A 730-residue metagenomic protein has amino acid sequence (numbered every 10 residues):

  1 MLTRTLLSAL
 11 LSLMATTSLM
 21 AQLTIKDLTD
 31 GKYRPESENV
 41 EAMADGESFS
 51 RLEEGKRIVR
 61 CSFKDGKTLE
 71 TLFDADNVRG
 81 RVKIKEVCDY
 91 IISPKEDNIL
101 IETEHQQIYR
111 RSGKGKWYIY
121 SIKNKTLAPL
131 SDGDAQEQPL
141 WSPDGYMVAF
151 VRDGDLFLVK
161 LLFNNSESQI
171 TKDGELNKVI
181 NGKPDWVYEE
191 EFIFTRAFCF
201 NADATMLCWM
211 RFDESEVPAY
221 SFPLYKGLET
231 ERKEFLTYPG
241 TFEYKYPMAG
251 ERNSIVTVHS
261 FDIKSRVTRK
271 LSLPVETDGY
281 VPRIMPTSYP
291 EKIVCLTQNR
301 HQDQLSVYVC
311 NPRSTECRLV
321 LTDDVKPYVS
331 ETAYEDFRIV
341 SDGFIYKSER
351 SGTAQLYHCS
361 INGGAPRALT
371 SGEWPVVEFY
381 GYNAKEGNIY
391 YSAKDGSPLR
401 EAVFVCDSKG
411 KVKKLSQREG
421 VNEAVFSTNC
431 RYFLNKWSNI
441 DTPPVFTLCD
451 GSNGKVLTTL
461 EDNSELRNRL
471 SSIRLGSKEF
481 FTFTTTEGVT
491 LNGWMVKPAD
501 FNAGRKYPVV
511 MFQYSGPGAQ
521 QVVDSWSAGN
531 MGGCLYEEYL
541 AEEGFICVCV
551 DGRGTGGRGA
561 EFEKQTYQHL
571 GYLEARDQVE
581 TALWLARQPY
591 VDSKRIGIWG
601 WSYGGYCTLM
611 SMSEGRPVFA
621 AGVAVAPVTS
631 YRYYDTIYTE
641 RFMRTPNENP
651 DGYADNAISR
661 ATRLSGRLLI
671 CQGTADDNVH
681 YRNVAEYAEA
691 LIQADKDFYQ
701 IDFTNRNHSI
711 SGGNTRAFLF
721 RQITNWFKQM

Functional and structural regions predicted by a protein language model:
E36-E41, E47-S48, L52-R60, E70-T71 (+18 more regions): Non-catalytic accessory segments flanking enzyme active sites
E36-V40, I84-I91, K183-A202, R283-I284 (+1 more regions): Signature of short aromatic-glycine-proline-rich micro-motifs recurring in repeat-based ectodomains
S50-K56, S62, I92-K95, I99-R111 (+15 more regions): Beta-strand C-termini and the immediately following turn/loop, strongest in propeller blades
F63-G66, S121-K125, L161-N164, D262-R266 (+4 more regions): Short loop/turn segments that connect beta-strands within beta-propeller blades
K67-I99, E104-Q106, D132-E137, D324-P327: Blade-loop segments of beta-propeller domains
L69, E104-Y109, G113-K116, I170-F198 (+3 more regions): Predominantly five- to eight-bladed beta-propeller fold
R111-F157, F163-A197: Asp-box/WD-like beta-propeller blade repeats and closely related beta-sheet repeat scaffolds
P290, E423-M730: Serine-hydrolase catalytic core recognition
